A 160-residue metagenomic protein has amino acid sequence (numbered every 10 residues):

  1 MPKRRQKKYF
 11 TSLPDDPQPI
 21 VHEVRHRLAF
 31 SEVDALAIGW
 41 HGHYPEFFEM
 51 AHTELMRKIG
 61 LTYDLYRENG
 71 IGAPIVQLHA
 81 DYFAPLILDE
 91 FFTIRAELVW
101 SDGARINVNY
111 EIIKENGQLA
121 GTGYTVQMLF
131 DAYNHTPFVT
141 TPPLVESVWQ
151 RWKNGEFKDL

Functional and structural regions predicted by a protein language model:
P2-Q77, D131-L160: Hot-dog-fold acyl-thioester-processing enzymes
H22, G121-G123: Extracellular and select intracellular beta-sandwich modules with Ser/Thr-enriched, small-residue motifs on
R27, D81, V126-M128: Residues in well-ordered beta-strands of folded domains
L55-I106, A120: Hydrophobic beta-strand-centered segment that forms part of the acyl-chain substrate-binding groove
N107-V108, T125-V126: Short loop/turn microsegments at loop-to-beta-strand junctions
E111-K114: Core beta-strand residues in small-molecule sensory/regulatory alpha/beta domains
N116-Q118: A glycine-centered beta-loop-beta connector
G123-T125, T141: Short hydrophobic alpha-helix segments
